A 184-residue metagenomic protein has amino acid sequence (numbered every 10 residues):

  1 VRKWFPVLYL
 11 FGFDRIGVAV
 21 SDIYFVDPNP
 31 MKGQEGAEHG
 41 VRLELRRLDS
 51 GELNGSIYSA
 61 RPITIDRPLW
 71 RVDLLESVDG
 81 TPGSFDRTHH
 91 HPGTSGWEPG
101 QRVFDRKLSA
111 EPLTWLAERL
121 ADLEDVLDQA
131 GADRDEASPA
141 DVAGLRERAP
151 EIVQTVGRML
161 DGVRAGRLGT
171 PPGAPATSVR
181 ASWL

Functional and structural regions predicted by a protein language model:
V1-L53: Charge-rich, low-complexity N-terminal segments
V1-L8, W97-P99, R106-E111, V179-R180: Solvent-exposed, charged interface segments at domain starts and junctions
F13, I23, E38-L45, P82 (+4 more regions): Intrinsically disordered, low-complexity regions
V18, L69, F104, L116 (+2 more regions): Generic hydrophobic, helix-prone segments enriched in Leu/Val/Ile
G33-D86: Aromatic- and glycine-enriched beta-alpha-beta binding-site module
P68-L127: An exposed acidic His-Trp-rich patch
A121-L184: C-terminal charged interaction modules
